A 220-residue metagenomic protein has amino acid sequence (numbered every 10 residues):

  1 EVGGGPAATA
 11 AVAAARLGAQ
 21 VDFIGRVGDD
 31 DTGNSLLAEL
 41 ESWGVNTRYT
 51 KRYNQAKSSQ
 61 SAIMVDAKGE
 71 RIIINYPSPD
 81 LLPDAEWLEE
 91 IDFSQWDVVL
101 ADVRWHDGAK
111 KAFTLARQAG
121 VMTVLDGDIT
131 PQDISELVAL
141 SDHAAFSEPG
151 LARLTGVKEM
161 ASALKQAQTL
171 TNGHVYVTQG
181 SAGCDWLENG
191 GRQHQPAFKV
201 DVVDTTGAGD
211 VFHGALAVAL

Functional and structural regions predicted by a protein language model:
E1-G5: A short, glycine/small-residue-rich beta-strand->loop->alpha-helix junction that serves as a flexible
P6, A11-A19, R153, V203-L220: Short, small-residue alpha-helix embedded
A10, L36, A112-T114: Aromatic/hydrophobic pocket-lining residues that form π-stacking "cages" and hydrophobic walls in ligand
A15, E41, R117-Q118, T169: Anion (oxyanion) recognition and catalysis
R16-D97: Conserved N-terminal subdomain of the carbohydrate kinase-like
Q20-D22, N46, V121-M122, D142 (+1 more regions): Residues at the starts of beta-strands that form the adenosine-phosphate
W96-K165, C184: Conserved beta-alpha-beta core of the PfkB/ribokinase-like small-molecule kinase fold
M160-L220: Conserved phosphate-binding/catalytic region of the ribokinase-like
